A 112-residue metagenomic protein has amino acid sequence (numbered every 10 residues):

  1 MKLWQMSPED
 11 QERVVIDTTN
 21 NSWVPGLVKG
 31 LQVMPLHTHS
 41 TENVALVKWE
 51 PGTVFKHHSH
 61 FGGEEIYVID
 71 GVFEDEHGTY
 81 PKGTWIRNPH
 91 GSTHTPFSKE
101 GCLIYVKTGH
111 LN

Functional and structural regions predicted by a protein language model:
M1-T41: A short, N-terminal "cap"/entry segment at the start of jelly-roll beta-barrel domains of the cupin/DSBH fold
P25-G26, P35-H37, A45-V47, K56-H60 (+2 more regions): Short histidine-centered beta-strand/loop micro-motifs that create catalytic or ligand/metal-coordination sites
K29-L31, T79, H90-N112: Ligand-binding loop in jelly-roll beta-barrel domains
L31, V44, G63: Short coil/loop residues immediately preceding or within conserved phosphate-binding loops of NTP-utilizing enzyme
P51-T53, H60-D75, K82: Glycine- and acidic-residue-biased ligand/ion/polar-headgroup-sensing regions
V54-K56, E74, I86, H90-T95: Histidine-centered metal-chelating micro-motifs
